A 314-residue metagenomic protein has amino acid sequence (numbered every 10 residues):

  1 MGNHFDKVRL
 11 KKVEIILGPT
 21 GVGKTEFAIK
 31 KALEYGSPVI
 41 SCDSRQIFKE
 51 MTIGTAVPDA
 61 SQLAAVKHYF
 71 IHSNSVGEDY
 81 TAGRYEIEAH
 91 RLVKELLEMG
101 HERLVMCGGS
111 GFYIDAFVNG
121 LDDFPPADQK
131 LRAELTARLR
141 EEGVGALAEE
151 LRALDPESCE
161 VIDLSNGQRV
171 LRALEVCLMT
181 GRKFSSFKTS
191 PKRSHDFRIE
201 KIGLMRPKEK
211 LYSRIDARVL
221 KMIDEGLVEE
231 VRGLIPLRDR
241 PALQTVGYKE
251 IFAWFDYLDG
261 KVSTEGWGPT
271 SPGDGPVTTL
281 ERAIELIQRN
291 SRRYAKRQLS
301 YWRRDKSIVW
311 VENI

Functional and structural regions predicted by a protein language model:
M1-I314: Phosphate/pyrophosphate-binding catalytic cores of soluble transferases and nucleic-acid-acting enzymes
